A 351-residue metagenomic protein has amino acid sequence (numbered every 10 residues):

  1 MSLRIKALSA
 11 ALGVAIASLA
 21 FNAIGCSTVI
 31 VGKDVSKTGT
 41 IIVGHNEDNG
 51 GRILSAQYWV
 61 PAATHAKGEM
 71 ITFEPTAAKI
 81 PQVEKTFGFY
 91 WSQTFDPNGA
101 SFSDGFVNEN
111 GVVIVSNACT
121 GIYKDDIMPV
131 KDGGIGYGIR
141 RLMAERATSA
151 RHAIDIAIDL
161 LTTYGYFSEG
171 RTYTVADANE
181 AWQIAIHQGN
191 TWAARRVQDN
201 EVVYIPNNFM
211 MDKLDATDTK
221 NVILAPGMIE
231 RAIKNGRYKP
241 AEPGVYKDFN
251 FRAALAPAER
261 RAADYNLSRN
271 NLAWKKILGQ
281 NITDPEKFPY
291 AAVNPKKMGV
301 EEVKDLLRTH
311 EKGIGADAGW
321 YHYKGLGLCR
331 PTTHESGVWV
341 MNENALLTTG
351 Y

Functional and structural regions predicted by a protein language model:
M1-A10: Bacterial N-terminal signal peptides that target proteins for export
L12-G13, A23-I24: Cleavable N-terminal signal peptides
C26-G136, I156-M298: A contiguous strand-loop segment
R140-A147: Short, well-ordered beta-strand elements within core beta-sheets of diverse protein domains
A316-Y351: Substrate-recognition/cap regions that form aromatic- and gly/pro-loop-enriched pockets for small-molecule ligands
